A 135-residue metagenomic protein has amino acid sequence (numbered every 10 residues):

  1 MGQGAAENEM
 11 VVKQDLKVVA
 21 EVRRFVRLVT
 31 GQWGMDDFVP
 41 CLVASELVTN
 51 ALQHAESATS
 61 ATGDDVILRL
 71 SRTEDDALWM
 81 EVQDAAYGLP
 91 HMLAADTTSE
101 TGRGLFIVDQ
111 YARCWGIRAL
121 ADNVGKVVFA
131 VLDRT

Functional and structural regions predicted by a protein language model:
M1-E9, L52-T135: Conserved beta-strand-loop-beta-strand hairpin that lines the nucleotide-binding pocket of ATP/GTP-utilizing enzymes
M1-L42: Bergerat-fold GHKL ATPase/HATPase_c domain
D37-A61: Conserved ATP-binding N-box helix of the HATPase_c
